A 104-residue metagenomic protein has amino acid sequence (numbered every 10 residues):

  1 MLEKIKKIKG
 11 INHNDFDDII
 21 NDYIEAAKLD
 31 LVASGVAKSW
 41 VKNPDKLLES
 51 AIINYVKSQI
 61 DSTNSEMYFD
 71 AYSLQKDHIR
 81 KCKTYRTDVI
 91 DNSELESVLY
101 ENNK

Functional and structural regions predicted by a protein language model:
M1-N12, Y100-K104: Short, intrinsically disordered N-terminal pre-domain segments
K6-F16, K28, V32-S39: Structural recognition of short helix-loop-helix hairpins that underlie histone-fold modules
F16, W40, P44-K104: Short loop/turn elements at secondary-structure junctions
